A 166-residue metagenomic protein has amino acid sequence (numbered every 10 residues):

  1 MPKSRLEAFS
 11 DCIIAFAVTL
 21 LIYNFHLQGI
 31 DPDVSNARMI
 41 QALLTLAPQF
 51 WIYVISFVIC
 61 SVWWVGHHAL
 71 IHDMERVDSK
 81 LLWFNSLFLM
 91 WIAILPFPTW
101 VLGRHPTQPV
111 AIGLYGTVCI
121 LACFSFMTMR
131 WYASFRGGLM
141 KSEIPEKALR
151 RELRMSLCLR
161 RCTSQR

Functional and structural regions predicted by a protein language model:
M1-R166: Multi-pass alpha-helical transmembrane bundle typical of ion/small-solute transporters and intramembrane aspartyl
